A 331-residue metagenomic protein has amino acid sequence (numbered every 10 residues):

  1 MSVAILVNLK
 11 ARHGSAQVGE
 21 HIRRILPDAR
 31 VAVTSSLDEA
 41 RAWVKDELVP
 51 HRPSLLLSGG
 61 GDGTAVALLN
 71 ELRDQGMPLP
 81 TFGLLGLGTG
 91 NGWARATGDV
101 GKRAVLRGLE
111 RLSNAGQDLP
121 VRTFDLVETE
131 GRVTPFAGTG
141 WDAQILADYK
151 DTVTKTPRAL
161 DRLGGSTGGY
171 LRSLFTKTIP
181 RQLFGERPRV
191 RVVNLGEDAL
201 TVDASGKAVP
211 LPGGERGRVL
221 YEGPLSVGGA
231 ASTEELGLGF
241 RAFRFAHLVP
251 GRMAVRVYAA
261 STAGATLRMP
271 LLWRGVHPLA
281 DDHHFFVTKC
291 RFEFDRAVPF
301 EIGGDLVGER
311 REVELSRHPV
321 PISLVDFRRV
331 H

Functional and structural regions predicted by a protein language model:
M1-G59, T64-V66, N70-M77, R103 (+1 more regions): ATP/NTP phosphate-donor binding region
I5, V202-G206, E215-E222, T233 (+1 more regions): ATP/nucleoside-binding phosphotransfer catalytic cores, i.e., glycine-rich phosphate-binding loops
L6-V7, S15-A16, A32-S36, D74 (+1 more regions): Catalytic core of DAGKc-family lipid kinases
Q17, G63, G140, L248-P250: Conserved active-site and cofactor/substrate-binding residues in soluble primary-metabolism enzymes
E20-R23, R73-D74, K150-D151, R244-H247 (+1 more regions): Short, solvent-exposed amphipathic alpha-helical segments in soluble enzyme and RNA/protein-processing domains
S58, V66, G86, G228 (+1 more regions): Aspartyl protease active-site motif detector
G60-D62, G88, H318: A short acidic Gly-Thr/Ser loop motif
R191-V193, V227-A231, A254-Y258: Short, conserved beta-strand edge motifs with alternating hydrophobic and charged residues
